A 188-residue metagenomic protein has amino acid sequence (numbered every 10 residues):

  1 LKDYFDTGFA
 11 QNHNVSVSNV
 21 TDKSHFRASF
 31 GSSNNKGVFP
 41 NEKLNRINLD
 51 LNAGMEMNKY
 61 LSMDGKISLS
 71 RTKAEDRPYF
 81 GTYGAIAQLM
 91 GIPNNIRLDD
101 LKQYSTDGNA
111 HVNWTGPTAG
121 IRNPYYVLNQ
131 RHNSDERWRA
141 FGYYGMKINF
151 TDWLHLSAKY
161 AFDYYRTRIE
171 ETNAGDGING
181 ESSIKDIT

Functional and structural regions predicted by a protein language model:
L1, G37-E42, N48, N52-F141 (+1 more regions): Surface-exposed loop/interface segments of Gram-negative outer-membrane beta-barrel transport/assembly proteins
L1-S16, S29-F39: Short strand-turn segments of transmembrane beta-barrel domains in outer membranes, especially the first one or two
F5, F9, H132-W138, G142 (+2 more regions): Catalytic cores of large soluble enzymes that bind and process phosphate-bearing ligands
A10, T21-D22, E56-N58, N149-T151: Outer-membrane beta-barrel channels and translocator barrels
V15-N19, L49-M55, G142-I148: Residues on the lipid-exposed face of transmembrane beta-strands in outer-membrane beta-barrel proteins
T21-F30: Transmembrane beta-strand segments of Gram-negative outer membrane beta-barrel proteins
L154: An active-site-proximal structural segment forming one wall of the substrate-binding cleft that immediately precedes
